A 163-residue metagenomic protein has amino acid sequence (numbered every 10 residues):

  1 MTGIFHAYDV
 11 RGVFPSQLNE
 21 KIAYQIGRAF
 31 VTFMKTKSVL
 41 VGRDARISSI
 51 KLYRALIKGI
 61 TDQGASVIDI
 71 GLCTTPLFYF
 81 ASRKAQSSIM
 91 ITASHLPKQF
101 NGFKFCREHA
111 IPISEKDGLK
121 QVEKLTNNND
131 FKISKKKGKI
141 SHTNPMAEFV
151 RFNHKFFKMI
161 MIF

Functional and structural regions predicted by a protein language model:
M1-K58, D62-G64, K139-F163: An N-terminal, well-structured beta->alpha segment
G3-Y8, V13, I91, K98-N101 (+2 more regions): Residue-level signal for pocket-adjacent positions within structured domains
V13-S16, V31, R46, T75 (+3 more regions): Short, electropositive, low-hydrophobicity segments enriched in small/polar residues
S16, S49-I50, Q99, E115 (+1 more regions): Alpha-helix N-cap/helix-start motif
F33, V67-I70, L96-P97, K116-Q121 (+1 more regions): Short, surface-exposed, polar/charged, turn-prone segments marking secondary-structure boundaries
K35-F105: Ferredoxin-reductase
F103-F163: Gly/Ser/Thr-enriched, mixed-charge loops and adjacent short helices that form phosphate/oxyanion-binding elements
